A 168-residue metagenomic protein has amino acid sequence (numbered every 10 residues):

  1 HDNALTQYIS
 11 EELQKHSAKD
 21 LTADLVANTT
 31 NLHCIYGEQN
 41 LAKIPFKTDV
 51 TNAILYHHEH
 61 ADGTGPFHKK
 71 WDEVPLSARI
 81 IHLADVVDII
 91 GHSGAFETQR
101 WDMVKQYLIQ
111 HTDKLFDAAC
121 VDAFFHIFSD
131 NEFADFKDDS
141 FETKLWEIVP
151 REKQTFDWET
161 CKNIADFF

Functional and structural regions predicted by a protein language model:
H1-F168: Histidine- and acidic-residue-rich, metal-dependent catalytic cores
